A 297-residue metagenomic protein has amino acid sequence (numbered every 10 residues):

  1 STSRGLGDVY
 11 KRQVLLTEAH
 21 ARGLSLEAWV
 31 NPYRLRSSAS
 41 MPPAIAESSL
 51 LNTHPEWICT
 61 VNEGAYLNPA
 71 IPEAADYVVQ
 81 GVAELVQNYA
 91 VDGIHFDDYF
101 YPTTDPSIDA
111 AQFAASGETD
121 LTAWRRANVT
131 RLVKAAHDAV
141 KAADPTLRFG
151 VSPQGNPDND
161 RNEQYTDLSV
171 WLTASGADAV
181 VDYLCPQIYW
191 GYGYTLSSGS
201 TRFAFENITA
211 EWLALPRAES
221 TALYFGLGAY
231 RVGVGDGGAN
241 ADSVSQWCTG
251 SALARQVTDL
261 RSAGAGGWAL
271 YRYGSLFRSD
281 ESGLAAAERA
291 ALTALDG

Functional and structural regions predicted by a protein language model:
S1-Y10: Single conserved hydrophobic/aromatic residue that forms the stacking wall/gate of nucleotide- or nucleobase-binding
T17, E27-E84, N88: Active-site-adjacent "subsite" loops/lids of carbohydrate-active enzymes
A19, V78, L85, D97 (+5 more regions): Conserved, mostly hydrophobic/aromatic
H20-L26, A90-D92, D144-L147, V180-D182 (+2 more regions): Short, well-ordered coil/turn segments that N-cap beta-strands
S25-S37, H95-Y99, A123-Q164, T221-Y230: Aromatic-lined carbohydrate-recognition surfaces of secreted/lumenal glycan-active proteins
L35-A46, N88-T122: Active-site-proximal loop/short-helix segments that contain or immediately flank catalytic acid/base residue(s)
A74-L85, N159-A177, S245-D259: Short, acidic/polar
S175-R202, W212, E219-G297: Substrate-binding cleft of secreted/luminal carbohydrate-active enzymes
